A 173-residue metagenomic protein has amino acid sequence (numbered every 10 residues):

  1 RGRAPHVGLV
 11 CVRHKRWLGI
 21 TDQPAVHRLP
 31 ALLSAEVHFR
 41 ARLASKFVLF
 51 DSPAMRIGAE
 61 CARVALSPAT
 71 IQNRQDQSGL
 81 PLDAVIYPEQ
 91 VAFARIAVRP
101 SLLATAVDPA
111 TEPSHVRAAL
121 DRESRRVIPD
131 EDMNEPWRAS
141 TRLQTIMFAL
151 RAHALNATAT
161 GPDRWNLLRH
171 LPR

Functional and structural regions predicted by a protein language model:
R1-R173: Basic, alpha-helical nucleic-acid-binding regions used in initiation and control of genome expression
